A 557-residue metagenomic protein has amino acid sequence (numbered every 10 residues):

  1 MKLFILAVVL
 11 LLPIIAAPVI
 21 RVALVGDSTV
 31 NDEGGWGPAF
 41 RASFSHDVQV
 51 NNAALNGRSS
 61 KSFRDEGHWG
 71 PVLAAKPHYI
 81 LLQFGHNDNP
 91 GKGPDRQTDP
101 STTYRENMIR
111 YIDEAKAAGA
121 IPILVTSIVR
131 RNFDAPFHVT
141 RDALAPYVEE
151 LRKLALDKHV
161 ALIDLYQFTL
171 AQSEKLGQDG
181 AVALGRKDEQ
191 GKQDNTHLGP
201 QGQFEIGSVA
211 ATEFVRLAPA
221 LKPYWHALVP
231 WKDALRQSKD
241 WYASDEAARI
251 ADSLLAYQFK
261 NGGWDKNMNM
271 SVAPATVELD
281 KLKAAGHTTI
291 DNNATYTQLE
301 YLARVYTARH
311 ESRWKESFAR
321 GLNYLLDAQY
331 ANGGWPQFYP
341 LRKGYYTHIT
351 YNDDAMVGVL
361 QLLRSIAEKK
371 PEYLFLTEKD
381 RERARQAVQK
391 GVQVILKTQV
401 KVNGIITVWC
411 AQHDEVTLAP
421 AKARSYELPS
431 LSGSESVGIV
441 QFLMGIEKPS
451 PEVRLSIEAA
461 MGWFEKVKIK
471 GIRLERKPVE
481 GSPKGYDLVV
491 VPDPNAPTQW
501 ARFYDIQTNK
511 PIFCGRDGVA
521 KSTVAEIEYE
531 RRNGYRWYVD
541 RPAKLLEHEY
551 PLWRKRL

Functional and structural regions predicted by a protein language model:
M1-R21: Bacterial Sec-dependent signal peptides at the C-terminal "C-region" and cleavage site
I15-N56, H68-K76: Serine-esterase "nucleophile elbow" of acetyl-processing enzymes
G67-F204, S208-P219: Alpha-helical cap/lid subdomain in secreted, periplasmic, or secretory-pathway luminal O-acyl-processing enzymes
A227-R249, S365-Q393, V416-A423, E427 (+1 more regions): Terminal, non-catalytic domain-edge segments
L235-A243, D280-T295, K343-M356, D380 (+2 more regions): Solvent-exposed loop and edge beta-strand segments that line ligand/cofactor-binding and catalytic clefts
R249-G263, S317-G334, R385-G404, S456-R473: Long, well-ordered core segments of solenoidal/helical folds
W264-D280, A331-R342, I405-E427: Intrinsic, low-complexity N-terminal interaction/targeting segments
K315, A319-L322, L326, K343-Q399 (+1 more regions): Eukaryote-skewed repeat-based solenoidal scaffolds used as protein-protein interaction platforms, primarily
